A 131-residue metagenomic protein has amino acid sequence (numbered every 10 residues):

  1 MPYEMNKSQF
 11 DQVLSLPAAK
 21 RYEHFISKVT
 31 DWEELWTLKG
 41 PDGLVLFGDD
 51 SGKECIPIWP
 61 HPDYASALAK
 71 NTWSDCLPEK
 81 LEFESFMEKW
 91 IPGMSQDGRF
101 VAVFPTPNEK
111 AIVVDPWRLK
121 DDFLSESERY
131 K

Functional and structural regions predicted by a protein language model:
M1-K131: Conserved NAD+-utilizing ADP-ribose enzyme module
